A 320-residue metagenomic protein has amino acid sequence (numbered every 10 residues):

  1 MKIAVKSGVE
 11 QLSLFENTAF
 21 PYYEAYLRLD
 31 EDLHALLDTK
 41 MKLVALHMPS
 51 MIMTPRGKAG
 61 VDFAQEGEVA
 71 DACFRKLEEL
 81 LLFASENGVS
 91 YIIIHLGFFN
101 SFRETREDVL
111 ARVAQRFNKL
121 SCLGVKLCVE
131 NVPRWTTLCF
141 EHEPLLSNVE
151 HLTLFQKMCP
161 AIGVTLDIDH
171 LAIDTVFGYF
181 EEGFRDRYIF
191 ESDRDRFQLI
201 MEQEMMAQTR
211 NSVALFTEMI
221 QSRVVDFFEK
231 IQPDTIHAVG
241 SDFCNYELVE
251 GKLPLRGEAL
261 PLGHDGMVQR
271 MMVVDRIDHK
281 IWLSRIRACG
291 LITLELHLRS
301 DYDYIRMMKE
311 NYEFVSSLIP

Functional and structural regions predicted by a protein language model:
M1-E86, I162, Q198-N211, K309-P320: N-terminal pre-domain/capping segments
K2-S7, P21-A25, K42-P49, I92-I94 (+4 more regions): Hydrophobic faces of well-ordered beta-strands that scaffold small-molecule active sites in alpha/beta enzyme cores
S7-L36, I52-R56, D62-A64, E68-C73 (+7 more regions): Acidic-and-aromatic substrate-binding clefts and catalytic sites of carbohydrate-active enzymes
L27-V44, K76-E86, L110-K119, N148-M158 (+2 more regions): Short amphipathic alpha-helices and their capping/turn segments at secondary-structure boundaries
R28, E68-A72, R116-K119, H151-F155 (+3 more regions): Glycine-rich loops and low-complexity Gly/Arg-rich segments that provide flexible linkers or classic glycine-based
P55-A70, C139-N148, L171-C289: Gly/Pro-rich active-site loop or hairpin
G57, D62-L166, A172-D174, Y179: Active-site acidic/histidine proton-transfer and metal-coordination neighborhood in alpha/beta enzyme cores
C289-P320: Hydrophobic, glycine-enriched assembly/anchoring segments
